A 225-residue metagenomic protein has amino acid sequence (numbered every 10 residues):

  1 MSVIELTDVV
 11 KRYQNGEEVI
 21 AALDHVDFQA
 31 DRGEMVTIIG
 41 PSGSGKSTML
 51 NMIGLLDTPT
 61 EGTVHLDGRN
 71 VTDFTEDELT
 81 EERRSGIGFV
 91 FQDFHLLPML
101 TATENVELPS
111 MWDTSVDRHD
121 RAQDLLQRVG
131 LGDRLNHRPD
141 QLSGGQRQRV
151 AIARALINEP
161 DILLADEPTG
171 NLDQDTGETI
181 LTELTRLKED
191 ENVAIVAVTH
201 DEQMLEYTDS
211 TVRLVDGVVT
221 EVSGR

Functional and structural regions predicted by a protein language model:
I20, V71-G88: ABC ATPase NBD coupling module
G62-D73, G224: Conserved ABC transporter NBD signature motif
L100-L108: Short coil-to-helix segment of the ABC ATPase nucleotide-binding domain corresponding to the Q-loop/switch region
R138-Q148: Conserved ABC ATPase signature
I152: Hydrophobic anchor residue at the start of the ABC signature
E159: Conserved catalytic motifs of ABC-family nucleotide-binding domains
L163-D166: Catalytic Walker B motif of ABC-type/P-loop ATPase nucleotide-binding domains
